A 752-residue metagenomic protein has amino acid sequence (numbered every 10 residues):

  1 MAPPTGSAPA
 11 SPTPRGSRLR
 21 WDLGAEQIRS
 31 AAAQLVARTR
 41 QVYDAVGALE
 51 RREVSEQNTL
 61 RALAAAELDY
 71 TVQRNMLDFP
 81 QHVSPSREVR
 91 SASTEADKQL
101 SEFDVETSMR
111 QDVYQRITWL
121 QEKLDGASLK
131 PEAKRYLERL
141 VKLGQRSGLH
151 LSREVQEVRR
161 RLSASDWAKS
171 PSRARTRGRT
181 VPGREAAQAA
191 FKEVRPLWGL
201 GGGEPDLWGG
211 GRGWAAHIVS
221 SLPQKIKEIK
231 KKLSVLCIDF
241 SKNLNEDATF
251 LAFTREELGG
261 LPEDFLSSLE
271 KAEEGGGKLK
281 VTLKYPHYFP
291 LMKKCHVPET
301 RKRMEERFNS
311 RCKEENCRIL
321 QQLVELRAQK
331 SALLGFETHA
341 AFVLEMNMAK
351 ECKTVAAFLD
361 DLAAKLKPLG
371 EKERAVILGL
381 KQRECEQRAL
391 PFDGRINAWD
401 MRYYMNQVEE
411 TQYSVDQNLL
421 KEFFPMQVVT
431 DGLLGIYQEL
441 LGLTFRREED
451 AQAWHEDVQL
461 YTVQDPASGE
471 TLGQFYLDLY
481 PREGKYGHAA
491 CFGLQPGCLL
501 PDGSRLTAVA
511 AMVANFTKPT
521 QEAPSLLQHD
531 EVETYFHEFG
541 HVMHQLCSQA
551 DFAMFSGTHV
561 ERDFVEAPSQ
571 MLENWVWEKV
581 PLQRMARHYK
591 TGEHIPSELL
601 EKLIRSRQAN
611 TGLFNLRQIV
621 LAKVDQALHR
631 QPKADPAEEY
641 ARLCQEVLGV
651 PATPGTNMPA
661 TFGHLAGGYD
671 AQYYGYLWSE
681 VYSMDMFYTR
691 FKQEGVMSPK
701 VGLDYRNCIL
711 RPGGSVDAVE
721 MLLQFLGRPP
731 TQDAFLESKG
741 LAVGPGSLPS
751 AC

Functional and structural regions predicted by a protein language model:
M1-G178, G183, A187-F191, G202-G203 (+1 more regions): N-terminal helix-rich structural modules
I28, S152, V219, G335 (+6 more regions): Divalent metal-coordination and catalytic microenvironments
E132, Y136, G202-G203, G209 (+9 more regions): Active-site-proximal, well-structured secondary-structure segments within enzyme catalytic domains
G148-R159, A215-I226, S310-Q322, Q329 (+1 more regions): A conserved hydrophobic secondary-structure block that centers on an alpha-helix together with its immediately flanking
F336-E337, G540-F552: Catalytic Zn2+-binding segment of zinc metalloproteases
L527-L546, S569, E680: Active-site recognition of the HExxH zinc-binding catalytic motif
F536, L613-Q631, P651, G655 (+1 more regions): C-terminal substrate/ligand-recognition segments
G695-C752: C-terminal amphipathic alpha-helical interaction region
